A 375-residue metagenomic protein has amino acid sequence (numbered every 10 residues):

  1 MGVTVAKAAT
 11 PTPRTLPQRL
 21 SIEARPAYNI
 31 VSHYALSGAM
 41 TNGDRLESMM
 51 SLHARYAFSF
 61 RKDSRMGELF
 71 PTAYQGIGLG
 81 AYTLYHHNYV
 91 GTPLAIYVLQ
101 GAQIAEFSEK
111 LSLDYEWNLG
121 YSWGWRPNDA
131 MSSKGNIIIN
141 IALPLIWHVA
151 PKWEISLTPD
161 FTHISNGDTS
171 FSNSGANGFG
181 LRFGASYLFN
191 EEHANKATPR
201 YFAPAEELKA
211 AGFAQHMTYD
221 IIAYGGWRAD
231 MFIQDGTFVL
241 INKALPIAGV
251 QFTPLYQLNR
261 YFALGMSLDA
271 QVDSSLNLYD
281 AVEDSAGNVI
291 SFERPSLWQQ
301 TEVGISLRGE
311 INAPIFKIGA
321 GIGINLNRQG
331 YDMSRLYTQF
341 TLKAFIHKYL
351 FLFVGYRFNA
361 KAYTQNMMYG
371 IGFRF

Functional and structural regions predicted by a protein language model:
L16, L46-L52, V90-I96, L111 (+7 more regions): Residues that define the transmembrane beta-barrel architecture of outer-membrane proteins
Q18-A24, A73-I77, L113-L119, I155-P159 (+7 more regions): Transmembrane beta-strands of outer-membrane beta-barrel proteins
I22, L52-F58, V98-I104, W117-Y121 (+9 more regions): Residues on the lipid-exposed face of transmembrane beta-strands in outer-membrane beta-barrel proteins
P26-I30, F58, A81-Y85, L119-P127 (+8 more regions): Transmembrane beta-strands of outer-membrane beta-barrel pores
N29-S51, N88-V90, W227-Q251: Surface-exposed strand-loop-strand hairpins of Gram-negative outer-membrane beta-barrel proteins
I30, D63-R65, S108-K110, W147-I155 (+4 more regions): Repeated loop/turn-to-beta-strand initiation elements of outer-membrane beta-barrel proteins
L46-E47, T83-P93, F107, D168-S172 (+5 more regions): Solvent-exposed loop/turn segments connecting transmembrane beta-strands in outer-membrane beta-barrel proteins
A54, N177-F202, T364-F375: Outer-membrane beta-barrel "beta-signal"
